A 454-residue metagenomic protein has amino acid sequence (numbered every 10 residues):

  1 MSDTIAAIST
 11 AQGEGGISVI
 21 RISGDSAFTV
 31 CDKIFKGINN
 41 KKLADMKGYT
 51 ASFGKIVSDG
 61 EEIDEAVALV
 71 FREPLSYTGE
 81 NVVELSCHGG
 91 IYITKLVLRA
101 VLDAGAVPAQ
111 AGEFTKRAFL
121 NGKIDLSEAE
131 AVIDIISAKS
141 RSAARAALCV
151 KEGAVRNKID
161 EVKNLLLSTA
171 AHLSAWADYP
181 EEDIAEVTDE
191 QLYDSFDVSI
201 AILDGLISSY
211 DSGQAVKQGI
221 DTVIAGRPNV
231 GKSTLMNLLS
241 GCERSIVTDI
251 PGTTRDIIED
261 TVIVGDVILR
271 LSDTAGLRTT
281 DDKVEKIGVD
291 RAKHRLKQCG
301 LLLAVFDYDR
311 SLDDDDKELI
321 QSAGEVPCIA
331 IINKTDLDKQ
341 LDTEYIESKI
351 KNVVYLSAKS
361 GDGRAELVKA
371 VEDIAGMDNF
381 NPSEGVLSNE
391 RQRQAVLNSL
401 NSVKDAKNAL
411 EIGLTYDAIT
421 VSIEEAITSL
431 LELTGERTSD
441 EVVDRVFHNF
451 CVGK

Functional and structural regions predicted by a protein language model:
M1-R145, C149, G153, I329: A glycine-rich (often HGG/GG-containing) alpha/beta subdomain
S2-I8, Q12, A143-D260, T280-D282 (+1 more regions): C-terminal-of-GTPase-core extension/linker across diverse P-loop GTPases
S52-I63, A68-R72, G252-T280, Q298: Switch I (G2) and immediately adjacent beta-strands of P-loop GTPase domains
S240, A275-G276, G300, D307 (+1 more regions): Short glycine-/small-residue-rich Rossmann-like dinucleotide-binding loops
L269, L301, I329: Short, Asp-centered acidic motifs that coordinate Mg2+ and/or phosphate in catalytic or ligand-binding sites
L271, V305, I331: Generic enzyme active-site microenvironment
E285-D309: Inter-motif core of Ras-like GTPase G domains
